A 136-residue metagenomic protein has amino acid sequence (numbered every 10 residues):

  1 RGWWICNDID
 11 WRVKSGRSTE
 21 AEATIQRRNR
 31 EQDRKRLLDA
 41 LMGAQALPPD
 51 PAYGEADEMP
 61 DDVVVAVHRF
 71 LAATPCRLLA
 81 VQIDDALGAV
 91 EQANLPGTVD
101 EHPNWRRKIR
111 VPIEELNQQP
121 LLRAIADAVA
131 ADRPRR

Functional and structural regions predicted by a protein language model:
R1-R136: Catalytic cores of glycan-processing enzymes that make or break glycosidic bonds
